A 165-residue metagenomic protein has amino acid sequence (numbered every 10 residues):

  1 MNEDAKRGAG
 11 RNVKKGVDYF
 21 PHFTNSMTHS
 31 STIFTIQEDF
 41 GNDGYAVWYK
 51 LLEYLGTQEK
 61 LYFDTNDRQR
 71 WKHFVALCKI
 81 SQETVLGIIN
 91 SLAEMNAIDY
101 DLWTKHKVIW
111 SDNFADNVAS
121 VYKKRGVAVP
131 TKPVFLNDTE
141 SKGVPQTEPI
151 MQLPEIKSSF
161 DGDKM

Functional and structural regions predicted by a protein language model:
M1-K60: Short recognition helix of helix-turn-helix/winged-helix DNA-binding domains
M1-P21, W71-K72, A76-M165: Winged-helix/helix-turn-helix nucleic-acid-interaction surface
S31, N42, R68-K72, E83: Generic alpha-helical secondary structure signal
E38-D43, D67-Q69, A119-S120: Short, low-complexity, polar/charged sequence segments that are solvent-exposed and flexible
G41-Y45, F63-D64, S81-L86: Alpha-helix N-cap/helix-initiation sites
Q58-A76: Short acidic, hydrophobic short linear motifs in intrinsically disordered regions
